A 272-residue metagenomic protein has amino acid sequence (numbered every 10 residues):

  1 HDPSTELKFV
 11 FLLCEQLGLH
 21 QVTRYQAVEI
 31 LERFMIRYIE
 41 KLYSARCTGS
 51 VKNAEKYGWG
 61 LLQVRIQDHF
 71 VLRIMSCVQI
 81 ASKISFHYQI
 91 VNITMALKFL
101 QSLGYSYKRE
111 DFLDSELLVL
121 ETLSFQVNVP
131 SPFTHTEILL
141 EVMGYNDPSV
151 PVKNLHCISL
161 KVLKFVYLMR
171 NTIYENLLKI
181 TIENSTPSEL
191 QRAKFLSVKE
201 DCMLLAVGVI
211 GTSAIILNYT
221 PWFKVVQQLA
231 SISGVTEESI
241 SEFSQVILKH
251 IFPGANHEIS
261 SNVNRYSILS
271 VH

Functional and structural regions predicted by a protein language model:
H1-H272: Acidic, serine/threonine-rich low-complexity regulatory regions at protein termini of eukaryotic cell-cycle
